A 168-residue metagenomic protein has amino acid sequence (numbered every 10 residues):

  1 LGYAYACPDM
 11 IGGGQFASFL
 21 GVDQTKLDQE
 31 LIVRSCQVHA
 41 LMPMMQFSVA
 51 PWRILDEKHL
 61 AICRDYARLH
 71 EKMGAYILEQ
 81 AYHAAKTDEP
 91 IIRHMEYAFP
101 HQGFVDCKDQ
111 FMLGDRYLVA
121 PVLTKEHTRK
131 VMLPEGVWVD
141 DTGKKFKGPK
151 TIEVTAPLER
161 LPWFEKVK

Functional and structural regions predicted by a protein language model:
L1-K166: Catalytic-domain carbohydrate-binding cleft regions of carbohydrate-active enzymes
